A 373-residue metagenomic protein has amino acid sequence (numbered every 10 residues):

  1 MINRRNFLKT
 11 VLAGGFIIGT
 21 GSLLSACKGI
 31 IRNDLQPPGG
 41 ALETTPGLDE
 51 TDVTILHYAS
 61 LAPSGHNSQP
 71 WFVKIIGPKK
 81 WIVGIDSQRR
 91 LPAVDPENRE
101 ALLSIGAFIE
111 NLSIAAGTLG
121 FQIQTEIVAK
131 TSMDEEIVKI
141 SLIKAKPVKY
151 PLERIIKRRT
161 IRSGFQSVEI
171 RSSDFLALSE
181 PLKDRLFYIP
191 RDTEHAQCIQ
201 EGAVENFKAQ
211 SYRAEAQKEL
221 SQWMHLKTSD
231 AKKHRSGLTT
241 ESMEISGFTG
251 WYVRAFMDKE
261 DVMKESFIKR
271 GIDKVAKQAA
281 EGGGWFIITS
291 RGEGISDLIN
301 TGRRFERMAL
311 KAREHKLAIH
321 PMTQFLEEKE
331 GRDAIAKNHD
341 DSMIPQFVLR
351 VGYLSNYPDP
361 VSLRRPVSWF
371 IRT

Functional and structural regions predicted by a protein language model:
I2-T373: Acidic, surface-exposed loops and disordered segments
